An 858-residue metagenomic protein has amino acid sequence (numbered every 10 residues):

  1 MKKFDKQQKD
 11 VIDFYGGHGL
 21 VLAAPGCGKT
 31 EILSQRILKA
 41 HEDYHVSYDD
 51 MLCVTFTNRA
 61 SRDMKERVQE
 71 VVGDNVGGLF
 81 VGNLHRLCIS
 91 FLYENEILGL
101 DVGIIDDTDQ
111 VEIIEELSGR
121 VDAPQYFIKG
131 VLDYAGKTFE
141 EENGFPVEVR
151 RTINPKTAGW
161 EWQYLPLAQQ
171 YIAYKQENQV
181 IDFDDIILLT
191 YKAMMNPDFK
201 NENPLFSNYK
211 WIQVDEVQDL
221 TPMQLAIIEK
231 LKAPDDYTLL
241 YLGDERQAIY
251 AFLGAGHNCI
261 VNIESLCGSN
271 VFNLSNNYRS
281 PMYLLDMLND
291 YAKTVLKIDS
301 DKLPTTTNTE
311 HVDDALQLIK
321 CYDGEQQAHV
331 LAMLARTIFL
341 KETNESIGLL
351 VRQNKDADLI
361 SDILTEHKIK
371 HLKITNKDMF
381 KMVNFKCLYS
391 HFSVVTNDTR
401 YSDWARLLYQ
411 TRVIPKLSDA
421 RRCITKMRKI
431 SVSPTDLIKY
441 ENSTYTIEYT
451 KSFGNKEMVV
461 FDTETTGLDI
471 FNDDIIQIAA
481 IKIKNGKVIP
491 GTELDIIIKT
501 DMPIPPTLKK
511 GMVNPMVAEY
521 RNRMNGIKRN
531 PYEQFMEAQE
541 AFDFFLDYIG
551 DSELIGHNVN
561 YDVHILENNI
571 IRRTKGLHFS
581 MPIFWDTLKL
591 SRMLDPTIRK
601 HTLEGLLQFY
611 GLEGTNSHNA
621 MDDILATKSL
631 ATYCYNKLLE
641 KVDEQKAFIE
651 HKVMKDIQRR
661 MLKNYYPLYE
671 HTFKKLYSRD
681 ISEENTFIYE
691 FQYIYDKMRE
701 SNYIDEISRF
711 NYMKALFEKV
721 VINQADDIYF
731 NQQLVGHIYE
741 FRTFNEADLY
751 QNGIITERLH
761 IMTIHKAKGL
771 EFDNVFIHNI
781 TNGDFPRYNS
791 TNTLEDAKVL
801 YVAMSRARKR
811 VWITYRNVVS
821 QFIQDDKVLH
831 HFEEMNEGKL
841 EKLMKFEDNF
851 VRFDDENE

Functional and structural regions predicted by a protein language model:
M1-L100, N289, V775, V802-S805: P-loop NTPase Walker
K2-D13, G17-L22, F80, Q110 (+5 more regions): Conserved helicase NTPase motor core
V21, P25-L33, I37, G268-N270 (+4 more regions): Helicase P-loop NTPase motor core
T30, V76-G78, I97-I181, V271 (+2 more regions): ATP-hydrolysis module of ASCE/P-loop NTPase motor domains, specifically the Walker B Asp-Glu catalytic pair
L266, K341-E448, Q608-L612, A626-K628 (+1 more regions): ATPase/helicase motor core of nucleic-acid motors
D398-V459, G467, K482, K655-M762 (+3 more regions): Accessory C-terminal helicase-associated subdomains
G454-V459, T465-M581, P596, K600-G614 (+1 more regions): Conserved non-catalytic scaffold segment of RNase H-like nuclease domains
Y633, I755, N774, T781-E858: C-terminal accessory regions
